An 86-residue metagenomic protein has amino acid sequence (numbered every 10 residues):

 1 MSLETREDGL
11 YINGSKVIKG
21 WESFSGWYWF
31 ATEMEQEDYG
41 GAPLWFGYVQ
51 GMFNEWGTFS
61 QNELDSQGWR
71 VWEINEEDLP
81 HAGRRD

Functional and structural regions predicted by a protein language model:
M1-D86: Charged interaction scaffolds used for protein-protein
